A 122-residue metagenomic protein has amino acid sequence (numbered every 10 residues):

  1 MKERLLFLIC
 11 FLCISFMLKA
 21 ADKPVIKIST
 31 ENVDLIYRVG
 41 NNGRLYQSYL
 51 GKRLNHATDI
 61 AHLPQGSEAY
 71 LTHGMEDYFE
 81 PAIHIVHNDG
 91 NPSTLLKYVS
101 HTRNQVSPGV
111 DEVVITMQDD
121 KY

Functional and structural regions predicted by a protein language model:
M1-K23: Bacterial Sec-dependent N-terminal signal peptides
A21-Y122: N-terminal accessory beta-strand-rich subdomains and adjacent acidic, glycine-rich linkers that precede catalytic cores
